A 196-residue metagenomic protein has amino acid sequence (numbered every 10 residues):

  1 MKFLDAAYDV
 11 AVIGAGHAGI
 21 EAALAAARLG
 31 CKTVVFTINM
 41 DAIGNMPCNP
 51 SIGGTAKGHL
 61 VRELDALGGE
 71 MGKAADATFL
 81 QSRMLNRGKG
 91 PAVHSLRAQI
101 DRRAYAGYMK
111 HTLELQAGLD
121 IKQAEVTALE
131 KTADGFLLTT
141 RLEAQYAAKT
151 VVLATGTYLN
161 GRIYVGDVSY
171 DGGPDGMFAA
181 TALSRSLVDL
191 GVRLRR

Functional and structural regions predicted by a protein language model:
F3-A18: Beta1/beta-strand and adjacent pyrophosphate-binding region of the FAD-binding site in flavoprotein oxidoreductases
A6-A7, L24-T132, L142, A154-P174 (+2 more regions): Conserved N-terminal/central alpha/beta ligand/cofactor-binding core
I13, Q145-G156: Short hydrophobic core segments
G30-K32, T139, A147-K149: Secondary-structure boundary/capping motif
A133-L137: Short, hydrophobic/aromatic-rich segments at coil-to-beta transitions
